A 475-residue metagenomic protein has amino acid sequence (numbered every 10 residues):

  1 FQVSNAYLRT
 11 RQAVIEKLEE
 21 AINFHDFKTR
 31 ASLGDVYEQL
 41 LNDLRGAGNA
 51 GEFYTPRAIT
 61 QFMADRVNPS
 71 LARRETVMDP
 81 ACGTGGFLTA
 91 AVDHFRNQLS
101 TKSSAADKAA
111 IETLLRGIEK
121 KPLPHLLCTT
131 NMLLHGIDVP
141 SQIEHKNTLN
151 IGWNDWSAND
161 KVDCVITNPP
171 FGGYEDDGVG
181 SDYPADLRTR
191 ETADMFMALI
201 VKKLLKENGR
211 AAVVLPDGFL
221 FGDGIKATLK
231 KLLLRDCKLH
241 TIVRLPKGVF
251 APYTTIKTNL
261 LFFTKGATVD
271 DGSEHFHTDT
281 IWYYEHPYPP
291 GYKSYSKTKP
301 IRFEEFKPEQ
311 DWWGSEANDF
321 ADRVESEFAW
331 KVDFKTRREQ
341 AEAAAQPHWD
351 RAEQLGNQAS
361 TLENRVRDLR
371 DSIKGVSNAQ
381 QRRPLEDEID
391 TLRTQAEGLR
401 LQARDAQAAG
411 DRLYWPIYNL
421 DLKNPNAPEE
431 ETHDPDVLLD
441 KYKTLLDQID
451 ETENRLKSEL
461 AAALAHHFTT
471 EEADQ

Functional and structural regions predicted by a protein language model:
F1-L44: Long recognition/docking surfaces used for binding and targeting
Q2, A47-F53: Nucleic-acid modification enzymes, centered on SAM-dependent nucleic-acid methyltransferases
Q12, E16, R30-G34, E38 (+5 more regions): Non-catalytic, well-ordered alpha-helical scaffold segments
K17, D35, Q39, F62-R66 (+3 more regions): Residue-level signal for well-ordered alpha-helical scaffold segments within enzymatic catalytic domains
E52-T167, G172-Y174, S181, R190 (+5 more regions): Conserved S-adenosyl-L-methionine
W156-Q475: A conserved structural/catalytic subdomain of Rossmann-like adenosyl-cofactor enzymes
